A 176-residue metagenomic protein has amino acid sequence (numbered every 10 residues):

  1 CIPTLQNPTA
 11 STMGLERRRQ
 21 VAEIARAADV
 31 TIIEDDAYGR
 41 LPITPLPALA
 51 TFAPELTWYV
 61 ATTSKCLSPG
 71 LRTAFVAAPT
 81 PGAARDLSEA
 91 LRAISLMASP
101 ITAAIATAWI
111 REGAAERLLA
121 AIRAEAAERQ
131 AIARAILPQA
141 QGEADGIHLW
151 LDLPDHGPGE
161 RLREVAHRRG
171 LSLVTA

Functional and structural regions predicted by a protein language model:
C1-P42: Active-site phosphate-binding strand-loop segment of PLP-dependent enzymes
L5-N7, Y38-R40, S64-C66, P81-A83 (+2 more regions): Short, solvent-exposed loop/turn segments at secondary-structure junctions
D29-T31, L56-W58, S172: Proline-centered loop/turn at the N-terminus of a beta-strand
W58-R123: Conserved core segment of the aminotransferase class I/II
R123-R134, Q139-L153, P158-V165: Conserved glycine-rich beta-strand-loop-beta hairpin in the small C-terminal domain of fold type I
H167-A176: Conserved PLP cofactor-binding pocket of PLP-dependent enzymes
